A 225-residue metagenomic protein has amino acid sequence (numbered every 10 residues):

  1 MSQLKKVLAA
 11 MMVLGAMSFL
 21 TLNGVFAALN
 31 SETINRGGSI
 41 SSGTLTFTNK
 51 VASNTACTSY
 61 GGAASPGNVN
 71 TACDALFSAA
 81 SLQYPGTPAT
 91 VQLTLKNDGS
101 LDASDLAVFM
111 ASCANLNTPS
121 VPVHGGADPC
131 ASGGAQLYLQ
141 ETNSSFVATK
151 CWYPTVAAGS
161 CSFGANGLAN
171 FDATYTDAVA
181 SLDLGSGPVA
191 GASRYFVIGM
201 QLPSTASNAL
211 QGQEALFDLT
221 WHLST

Functional and structural regions predicted by a protein language model:
S2-T225: Long, small/polar-residue-biased beta-strand-and-loop interaction regions
